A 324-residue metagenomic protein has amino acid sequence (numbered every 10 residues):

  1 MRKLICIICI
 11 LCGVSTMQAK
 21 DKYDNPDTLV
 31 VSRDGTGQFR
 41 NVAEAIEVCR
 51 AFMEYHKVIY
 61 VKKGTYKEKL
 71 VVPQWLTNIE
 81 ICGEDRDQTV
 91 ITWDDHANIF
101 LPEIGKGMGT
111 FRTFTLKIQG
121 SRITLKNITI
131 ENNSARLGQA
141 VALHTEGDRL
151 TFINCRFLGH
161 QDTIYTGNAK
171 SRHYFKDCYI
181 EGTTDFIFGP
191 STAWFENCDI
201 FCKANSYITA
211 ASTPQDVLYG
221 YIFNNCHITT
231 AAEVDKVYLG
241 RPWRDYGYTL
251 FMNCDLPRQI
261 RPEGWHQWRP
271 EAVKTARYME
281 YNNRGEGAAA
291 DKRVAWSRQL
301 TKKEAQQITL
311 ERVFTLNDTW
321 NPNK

Functional and structural regions predicted by a protein language model:
M1-K22: Bacterial Sec-dependent N-terminal signal peptides
K20-K324: Sequence-level preference for short, compositionally simple segments enriched in small aliphatic or small polar residues
